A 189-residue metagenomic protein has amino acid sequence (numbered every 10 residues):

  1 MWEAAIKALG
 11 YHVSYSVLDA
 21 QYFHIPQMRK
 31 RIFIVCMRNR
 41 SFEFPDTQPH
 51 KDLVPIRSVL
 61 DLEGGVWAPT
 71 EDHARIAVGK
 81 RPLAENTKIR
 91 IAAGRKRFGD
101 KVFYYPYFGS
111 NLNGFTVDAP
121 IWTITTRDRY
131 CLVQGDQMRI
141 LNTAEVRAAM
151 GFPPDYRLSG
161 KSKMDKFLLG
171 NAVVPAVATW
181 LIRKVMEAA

Functional and structural regions predicted by a protein language model:
M1-V117, W122-T123: Class I S-adenosyl-L-methionine
A77-A189: C-terminal target-recognition/interaction regions appended to catalytic cores
